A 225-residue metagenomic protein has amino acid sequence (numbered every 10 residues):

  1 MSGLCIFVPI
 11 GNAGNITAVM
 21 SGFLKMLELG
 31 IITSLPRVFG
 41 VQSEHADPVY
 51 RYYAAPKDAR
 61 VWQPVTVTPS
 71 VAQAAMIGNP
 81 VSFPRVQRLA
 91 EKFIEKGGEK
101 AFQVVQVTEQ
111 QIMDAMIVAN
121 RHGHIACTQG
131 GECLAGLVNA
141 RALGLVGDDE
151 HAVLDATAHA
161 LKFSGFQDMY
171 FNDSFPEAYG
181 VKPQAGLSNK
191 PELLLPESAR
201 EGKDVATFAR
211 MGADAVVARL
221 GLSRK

Functional and structural regions predicted by a protein language model:
M1-L29, M113-I117: Active-site/ligand-binding-proximal alpha/beta "capping" segment
L4-I6, T33-Q42, D149-D155: Beta-strand segments within the central parallel beta-sheet cores of soluble alpha/beta enzyme folds
V8-I10, E109-F166: Claisen-condensing/thiolase-fold acyl-transfer catalytic domains that form or cleave C-C bonds in fatty acid
A13, Q42-D47, T157-A160: Acidic, glycine-rich active-site loops and adjacent beta-strand->loop/helix elements that engage anionic groups
N15-F23, V49, C133-A140: Buried hydrophobic packing segments
A18, Y50-R51, S164-Q167: Short, glycine/acidic-enriched capping/hinge loops at junctions between secondary-structure elements
S21, V104, G136, D148 (+2 more regions): Metallocofactor- and cofactor-centric catalytic cores in central/energy metabolism, strongly enriched
K25-T128, Y170-K225: Active-site/ligand-binding loops adjacent to catalytic centers
